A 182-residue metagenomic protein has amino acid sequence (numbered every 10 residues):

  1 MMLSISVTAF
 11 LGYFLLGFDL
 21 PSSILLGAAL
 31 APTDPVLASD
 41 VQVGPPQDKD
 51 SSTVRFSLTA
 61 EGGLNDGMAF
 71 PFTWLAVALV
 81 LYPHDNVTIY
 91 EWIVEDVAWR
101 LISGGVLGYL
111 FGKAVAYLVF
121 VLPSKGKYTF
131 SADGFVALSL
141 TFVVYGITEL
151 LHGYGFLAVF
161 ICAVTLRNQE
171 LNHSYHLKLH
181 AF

Functional and structural regions predicted by a protein language model:
M1-F182: Transmembrane helical cores of multi-pass secondary ion antiporters/exchangers
